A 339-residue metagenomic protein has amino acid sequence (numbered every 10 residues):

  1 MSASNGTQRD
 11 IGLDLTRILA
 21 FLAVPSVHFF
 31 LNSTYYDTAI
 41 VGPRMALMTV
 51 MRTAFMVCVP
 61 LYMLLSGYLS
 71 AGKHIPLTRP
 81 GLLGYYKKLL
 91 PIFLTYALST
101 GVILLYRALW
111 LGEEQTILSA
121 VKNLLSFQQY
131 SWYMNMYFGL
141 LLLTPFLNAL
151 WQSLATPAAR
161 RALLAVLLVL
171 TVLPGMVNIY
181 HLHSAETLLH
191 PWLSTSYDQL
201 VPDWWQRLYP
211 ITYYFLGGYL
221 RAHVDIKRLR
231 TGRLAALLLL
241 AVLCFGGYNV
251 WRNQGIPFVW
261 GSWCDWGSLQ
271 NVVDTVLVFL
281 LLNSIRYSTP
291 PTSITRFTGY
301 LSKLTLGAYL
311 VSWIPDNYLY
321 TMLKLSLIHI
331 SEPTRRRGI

Functional and structural regions predicted by a protein language model:
M1-R9: Short, Lys/Arg-rich, polar N-terminal cytosolic tail immediately upstream of the first transmembrane signal-anchor
R9-D10, I75-Y86, A149-R160, R221-R233 (+1 more regions): Membrane-interface helix-boundary motifs at transmembrane edges
A20, M51-L61, G72-A108, G112-S131 (+3 more regions): Transmembrane alpha-helical segments and their boundary/interface "anchor" motifs in multi-pass integral membrane
L22-F29, G101, L167-I179, L239-R252 (+2 more regions): Aromatic-anchored segments of alpha-helical transmembrane domains
L47-V59, K122-M136, N178-Y213, G246-L277: Interfacial loop-to-helix transition and helix-capping segments at the boundaries of transmembrane helices
Y62-M63, A71, I103-H183, S194-D225: Hydrophobic alpha-helical segments with transmembrane-like composition
D225-G307, I314, M322: Alpha-helical transmembrane segments and terminal signal-anchor/GPI-anchor hydrophobic tails, characterized by long
I328-I339: Single conserved hydrophobic/aromatic residue that forms the stacking wall/gate of nucleotide- or nucleobase-binding
